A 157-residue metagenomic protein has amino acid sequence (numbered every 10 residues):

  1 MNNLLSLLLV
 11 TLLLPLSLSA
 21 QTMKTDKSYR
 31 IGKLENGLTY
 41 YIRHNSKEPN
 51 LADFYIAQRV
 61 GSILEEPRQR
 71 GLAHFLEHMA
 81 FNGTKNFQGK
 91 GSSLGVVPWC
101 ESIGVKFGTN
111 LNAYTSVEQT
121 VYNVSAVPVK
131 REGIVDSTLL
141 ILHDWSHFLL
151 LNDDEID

Functional and structural regions predicted by a protein language model:
M1-N2: N-terminal secretory signal peptides that target proteins for export/translocation
S6-S17: Bacterial N-terminal signal peptides
L13, K106, S146: Residue-level signal for pocket-adjacent positions within structured domains
L18-T22: Boundary at the C-terminal end of the N-terminal hydrophobic targeting segment
M23-I56: Mature N-terminal segment immediately following signal peptide/propeptide cleavage in secreted/periplasmic
R30-K33, F75-A80, I141, W145-S146: Short low-complexity stretches enriched in small and charged residues
N50-V129: M16/MPP (pitrilysin/insulinase) zinc-metallopeptidase core fold and M16-derived inactive scaffolds
G83, S125-D157: M16/insulysin-pitrilysin zinc metalloprotease superfamily fold
